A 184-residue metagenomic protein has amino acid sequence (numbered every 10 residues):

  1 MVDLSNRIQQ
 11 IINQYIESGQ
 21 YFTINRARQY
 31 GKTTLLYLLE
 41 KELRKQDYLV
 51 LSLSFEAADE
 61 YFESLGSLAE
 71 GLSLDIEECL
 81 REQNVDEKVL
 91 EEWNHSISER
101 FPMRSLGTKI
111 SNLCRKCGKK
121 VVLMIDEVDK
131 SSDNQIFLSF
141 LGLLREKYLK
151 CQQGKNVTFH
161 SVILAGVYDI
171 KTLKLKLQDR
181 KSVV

Functional and structural regions predicted by a protein language model:
M1-D3, R7, E87-E92, S182: Conserved adenine-nucleotide phosphate-binding loops and their immediately adjacent elements
M1-R28, K32-L43, Y48, N112-L113: Walker A/P-loop-proximal flanking segment of P-loop NTPase domains
V2, N94-K116: Short linear X-Pro dipeptides
T23, R44-Y61, L123: Conserved catalytic segments around the Walker B and adjacent sensor/switch elements of P-loop NTPase domains
V50, E63-E87: Conserved NTP-binding/hydrolysis module of P-loop NTPases
E78-M103, V128-D133: Conserved P-loop NTPase mechanochemical-coupling segment
E92-W93, L113-S139, L144: Conserved P-loop NTPase "ATPase switch" module shared by AAA+ and STAND
S132-V184: The catalytic "switch" region of P-loop NTPases
